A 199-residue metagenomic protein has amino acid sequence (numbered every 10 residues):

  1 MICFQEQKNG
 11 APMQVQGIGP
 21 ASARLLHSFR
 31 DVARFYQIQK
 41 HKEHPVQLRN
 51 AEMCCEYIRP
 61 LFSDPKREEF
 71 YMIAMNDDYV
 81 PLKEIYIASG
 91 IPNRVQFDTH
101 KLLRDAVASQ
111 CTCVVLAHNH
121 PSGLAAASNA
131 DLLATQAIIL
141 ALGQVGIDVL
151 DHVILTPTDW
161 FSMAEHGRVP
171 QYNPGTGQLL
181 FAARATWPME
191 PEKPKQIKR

Functional and structural regions predicted by a protein language model:
M1-V15: A short amphipathic alpha-helix within small helical-bundle interaction modules
Q37-C54: Long, charged amphipathic helices and adjacent flexible linkers at domain junctions
C55-S109, C113: Histidine/lysine/aspartate-rich catalytic loop segments that bind and position anionic ligands
D98-H100, N129-A137: Charged helix-capping and loop-helix junction motifs
V114-H120: Short beta-strands and strand-loop turn motifs
S122-A126: Short, solvent-exposed loop/turn segments at secondary-structure junctions
Q136-R199: Divalent-metal-activated hydrolytic enzyme cores
